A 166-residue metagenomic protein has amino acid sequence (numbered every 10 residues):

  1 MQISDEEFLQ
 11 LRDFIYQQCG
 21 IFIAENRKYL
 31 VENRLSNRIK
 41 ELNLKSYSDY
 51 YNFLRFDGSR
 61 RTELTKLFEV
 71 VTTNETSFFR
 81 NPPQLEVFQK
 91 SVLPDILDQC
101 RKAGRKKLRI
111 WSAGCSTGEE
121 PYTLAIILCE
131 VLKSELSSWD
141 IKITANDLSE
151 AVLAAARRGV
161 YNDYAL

Functional and structural regions predicted by a protein language model:
M1-W111: Conserved AdoMet
E86, Y122, A154: Alpha-helical elements of the RecA-like P-loop NTPase motor core of helicases
V92, I96, L128-L132, V160: Active-site catalytic pocket residues across diverse enzymes, especially alpha/beta-hydrolases
W111-T117: Aromatic-flanked redox-active Cys/Sec active sites in thiol-based oxidoreductases, especially the WC-centered
A113, S134-L166: Extended basic-aromatic, gly/pro-enriched interface segments that bind polyanionic ligands
T117-L136: Conserved SAM-binding loop of SAM-dependent methyltransferases across substrates and taxa, primarily the Class I
